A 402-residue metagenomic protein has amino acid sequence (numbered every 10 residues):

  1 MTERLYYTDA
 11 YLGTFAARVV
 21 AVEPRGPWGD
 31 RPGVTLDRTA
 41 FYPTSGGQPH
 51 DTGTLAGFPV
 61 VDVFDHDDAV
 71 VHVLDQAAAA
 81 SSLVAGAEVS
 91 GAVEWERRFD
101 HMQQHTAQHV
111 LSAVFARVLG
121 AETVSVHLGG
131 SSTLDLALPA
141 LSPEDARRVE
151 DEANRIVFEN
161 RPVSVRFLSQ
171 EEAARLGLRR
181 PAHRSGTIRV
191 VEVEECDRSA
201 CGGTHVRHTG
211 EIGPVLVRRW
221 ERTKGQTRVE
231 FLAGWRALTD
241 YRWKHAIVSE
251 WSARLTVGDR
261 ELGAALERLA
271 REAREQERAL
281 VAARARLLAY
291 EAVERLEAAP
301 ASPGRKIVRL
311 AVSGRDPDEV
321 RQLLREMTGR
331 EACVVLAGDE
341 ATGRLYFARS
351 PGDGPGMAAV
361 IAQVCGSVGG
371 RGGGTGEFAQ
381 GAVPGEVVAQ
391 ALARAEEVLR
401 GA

Functional and structural regions predicted by a protein language model:
M1-A402: A glycine- and charged-residue-rich anion-binding loop/surface
